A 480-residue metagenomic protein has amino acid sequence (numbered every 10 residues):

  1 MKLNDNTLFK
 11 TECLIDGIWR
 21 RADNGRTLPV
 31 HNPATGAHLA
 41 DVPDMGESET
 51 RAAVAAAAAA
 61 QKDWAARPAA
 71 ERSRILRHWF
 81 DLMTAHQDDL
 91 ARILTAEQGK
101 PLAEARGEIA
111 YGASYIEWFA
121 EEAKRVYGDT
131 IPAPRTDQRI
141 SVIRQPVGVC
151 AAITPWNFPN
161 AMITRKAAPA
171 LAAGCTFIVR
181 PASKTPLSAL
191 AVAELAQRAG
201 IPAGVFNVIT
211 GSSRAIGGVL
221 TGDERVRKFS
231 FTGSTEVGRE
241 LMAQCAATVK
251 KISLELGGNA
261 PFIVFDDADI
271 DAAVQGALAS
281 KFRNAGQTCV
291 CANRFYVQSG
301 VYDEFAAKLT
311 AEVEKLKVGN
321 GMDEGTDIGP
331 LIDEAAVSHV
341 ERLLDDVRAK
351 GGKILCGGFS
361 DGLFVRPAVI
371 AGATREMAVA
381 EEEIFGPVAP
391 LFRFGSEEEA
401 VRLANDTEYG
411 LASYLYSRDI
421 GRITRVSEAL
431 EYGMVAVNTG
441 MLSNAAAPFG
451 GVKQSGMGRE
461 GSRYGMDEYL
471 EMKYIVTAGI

Functional and structural regions predicted by a protein language model:
M1-A34: Hydrophobic face of amphipathic alpha-helices that form TPR/SEL1-like repeat modules and related alpha-solenoid
G17, G36, R72, L94 (+11 more regions): Residue-level signal for inorganic ion chemistry
P33, E47-T50, A69, L102 (+5 more regions): Residues at or immediately preceding the N-termini of alpha-helices
T35-D41, V226, I263, K317-V318 (+4 more regions): Conserved C-terminal structural/oligomerization subdomain of aldehyde/semialdehyde dehydrogenase
A37-V126, D137: Glycine-rich loop-to-alpha-helix module at the N-terminal edge of alpha/beta enzyme cores
H38-M45, A60-A66, A152, F262-F265 (+5 more regions): Short, well-ordered beta-strand elements within core beta-sheets of diverse protein domains
G128-A272, F394: Rossmann-like NAD(P) dinucleotide-binding subdomain of oxidoreductase/dehydrogenase enzymes
E236-T374, V437: ALDH superfamily catalytic-core signature
